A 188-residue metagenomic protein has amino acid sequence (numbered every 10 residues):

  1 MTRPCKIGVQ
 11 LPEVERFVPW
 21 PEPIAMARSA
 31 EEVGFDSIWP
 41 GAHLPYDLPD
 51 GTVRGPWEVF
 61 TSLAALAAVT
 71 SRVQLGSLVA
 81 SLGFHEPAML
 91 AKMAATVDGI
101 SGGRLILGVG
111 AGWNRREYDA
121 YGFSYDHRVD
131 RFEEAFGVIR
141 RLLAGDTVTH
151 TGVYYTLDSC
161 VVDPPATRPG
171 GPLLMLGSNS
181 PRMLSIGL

Functional and structural regions predicted by a protein language model:
M1-L188: Active-site-adjacent structural elements that line small-molecule/cofactor binding pockets in enzymes
